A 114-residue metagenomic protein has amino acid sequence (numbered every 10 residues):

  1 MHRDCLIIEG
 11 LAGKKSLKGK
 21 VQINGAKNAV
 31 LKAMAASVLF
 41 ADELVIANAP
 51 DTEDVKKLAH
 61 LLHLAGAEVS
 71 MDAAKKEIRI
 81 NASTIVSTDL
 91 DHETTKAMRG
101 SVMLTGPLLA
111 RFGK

Functional and structural regions predicted by a protein language model:
M1-K114: Short, structured segments at the rim of ligand-binding sites
